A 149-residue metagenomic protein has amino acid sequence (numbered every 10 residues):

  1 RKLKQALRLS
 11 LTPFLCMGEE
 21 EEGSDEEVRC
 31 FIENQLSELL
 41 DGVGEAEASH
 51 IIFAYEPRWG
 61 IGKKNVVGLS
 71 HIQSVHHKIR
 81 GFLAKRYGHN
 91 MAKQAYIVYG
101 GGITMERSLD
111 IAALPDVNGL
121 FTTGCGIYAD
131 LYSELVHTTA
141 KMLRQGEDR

Functional and structural regions predicted by a protein language model:
R1-R149: Active-site loop-to-helix "anion-binding N-cap" substructures in soluble metabolic enzymes
